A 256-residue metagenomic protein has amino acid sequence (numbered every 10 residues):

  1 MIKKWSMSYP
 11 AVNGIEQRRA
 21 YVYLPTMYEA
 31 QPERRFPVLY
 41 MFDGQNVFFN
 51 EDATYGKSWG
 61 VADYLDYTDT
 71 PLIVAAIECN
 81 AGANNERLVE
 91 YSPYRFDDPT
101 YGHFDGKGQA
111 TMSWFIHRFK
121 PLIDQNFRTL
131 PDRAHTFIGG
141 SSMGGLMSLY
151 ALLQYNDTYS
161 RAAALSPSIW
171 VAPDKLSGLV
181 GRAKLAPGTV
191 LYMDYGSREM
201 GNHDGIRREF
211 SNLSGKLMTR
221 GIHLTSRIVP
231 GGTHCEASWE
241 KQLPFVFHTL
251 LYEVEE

Functional and structural regions predicted by a protein language model:
M1-E256: Non-catalytic cap/lid and distal C-terminal segments of serine-dependent acyl enzymes
